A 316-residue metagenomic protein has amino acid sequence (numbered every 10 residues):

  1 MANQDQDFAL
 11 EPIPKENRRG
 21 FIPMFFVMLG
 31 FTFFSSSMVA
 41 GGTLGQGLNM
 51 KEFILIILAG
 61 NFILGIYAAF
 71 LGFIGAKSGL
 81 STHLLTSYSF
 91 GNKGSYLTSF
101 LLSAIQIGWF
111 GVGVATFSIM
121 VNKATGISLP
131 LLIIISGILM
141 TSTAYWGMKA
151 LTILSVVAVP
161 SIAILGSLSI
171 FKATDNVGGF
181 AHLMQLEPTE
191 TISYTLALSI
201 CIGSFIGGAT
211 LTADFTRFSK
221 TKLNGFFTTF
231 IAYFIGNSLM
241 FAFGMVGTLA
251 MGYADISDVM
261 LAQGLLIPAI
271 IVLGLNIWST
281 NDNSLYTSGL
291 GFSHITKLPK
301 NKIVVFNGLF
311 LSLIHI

Functional and structural regions predicted by a protein language model:
M1-K51, A150, S193-L198, T210 (+1 more regions): Membrane-interface "cap" regions at the ends of multi-pass membrane proteins
I13, R18-F21, W146-V156, G207-I235 (+3 more regions): Hydrophobic, small-residue-rich membrane helices and short re-entrant helix-turn-helix hairpins that build
T43-G72, G94, Y233-F234: Extracellular loop-to-transmembrane helix junctions
F62-Y67, S103-G113, S161-K172, S204 (+2 more regions): Selective recognition of specific alpha-helical transmembrane segments in multi-pass small-molecule
S95-L129, G137, S161, A250 (+1 more regions): Hydrophobic transmembrane alpha-helices that form the core helical bundles of multi-pass secondary transporters
S118, L131-S136, M140-A173, P188 (+1 more regions): Membrane-interface loop-to-helix entry segments
I127, A144, P160-E187, Y194-A197 (+2 more regions): Hydrophobic alpha-helical segments and their helix-loop junctions in multi-pass secondary transporters
I314-I316: Conserved small/polar residues in nucleotide/adenosyl-binding loops
